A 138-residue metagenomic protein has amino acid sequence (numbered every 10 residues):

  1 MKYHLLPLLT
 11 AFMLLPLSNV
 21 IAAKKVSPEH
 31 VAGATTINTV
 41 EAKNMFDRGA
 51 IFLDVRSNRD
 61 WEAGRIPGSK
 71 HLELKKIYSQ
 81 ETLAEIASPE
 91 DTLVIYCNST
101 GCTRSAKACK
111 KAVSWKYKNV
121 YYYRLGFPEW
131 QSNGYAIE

Functional and structural regions predicted by a protein language model:
K2-F52, N58-D60: Flexible, polar/low-complexity N-terminal or interdomain linker segments that lie immediately upstream of folded
D47-L83: N-terminal, post-signal-peptide region of Sec/Tat-exported proteins
S57-W61, K76-I77, S99-T103, G126-W130: Solvent-exposed loop/turn segments at secondary-structure junctions within structured extracellular/periplasmic domains
A84-P128: Catalytic cysteine-centered active loop of the rhodanese-like fold, especially the PTP/DSP P-loop
Y135-E138: Active-site neighborhoods of enzymes that stabilize oxyanions during catalysis
